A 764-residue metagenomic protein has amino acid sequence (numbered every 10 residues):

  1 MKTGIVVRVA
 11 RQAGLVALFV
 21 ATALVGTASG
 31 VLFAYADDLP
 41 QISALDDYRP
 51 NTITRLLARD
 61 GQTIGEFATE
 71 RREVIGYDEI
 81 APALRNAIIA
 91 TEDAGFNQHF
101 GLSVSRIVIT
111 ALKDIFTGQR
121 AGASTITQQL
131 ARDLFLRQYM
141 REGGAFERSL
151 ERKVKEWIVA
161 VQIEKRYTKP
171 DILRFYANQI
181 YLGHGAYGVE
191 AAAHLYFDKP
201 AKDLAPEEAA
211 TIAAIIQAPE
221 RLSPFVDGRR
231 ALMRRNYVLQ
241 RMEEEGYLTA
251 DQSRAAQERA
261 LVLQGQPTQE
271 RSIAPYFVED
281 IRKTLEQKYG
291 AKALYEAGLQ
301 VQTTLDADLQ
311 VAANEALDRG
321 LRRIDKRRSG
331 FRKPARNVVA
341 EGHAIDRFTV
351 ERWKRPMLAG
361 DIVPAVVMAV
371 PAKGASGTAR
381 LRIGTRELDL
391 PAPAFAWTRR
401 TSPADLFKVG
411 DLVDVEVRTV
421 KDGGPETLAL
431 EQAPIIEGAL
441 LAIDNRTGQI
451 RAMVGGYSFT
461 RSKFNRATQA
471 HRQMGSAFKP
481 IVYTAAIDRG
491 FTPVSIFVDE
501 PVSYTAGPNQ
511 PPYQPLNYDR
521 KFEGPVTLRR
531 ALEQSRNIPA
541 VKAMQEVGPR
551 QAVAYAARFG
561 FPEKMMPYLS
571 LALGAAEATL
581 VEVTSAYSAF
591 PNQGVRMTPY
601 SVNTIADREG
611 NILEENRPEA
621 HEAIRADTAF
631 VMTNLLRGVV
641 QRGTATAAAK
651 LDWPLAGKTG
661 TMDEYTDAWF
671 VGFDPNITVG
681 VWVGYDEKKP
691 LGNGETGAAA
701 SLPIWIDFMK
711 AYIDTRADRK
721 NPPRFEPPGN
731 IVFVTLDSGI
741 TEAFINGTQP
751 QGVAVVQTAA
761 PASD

Functional and structural regions predicted by a protein language model:
M1-L57, G95, I115, I324: N-terminal type II signal-anchor transmembrane helix that functions as the membrane-insertion/stop-transfer segment
K2-T3, V7, N51-I53, L57-T249 (+5 more regions): Peptidoglycan glycan-strand catalytic modules in the bacterial/periplasmic cell-wall system
I88, M242, A313, T447-G448 (+5 more regions): Active-site SXXK
N97-I107, Y187-E190, T249-Q252, E426 (+5 more regions): Short, well-structured active-site flanking segments
F116-M140, K202, Q269-E270, R446 (+3 more regions): Conserved catalytic neighborhood of penicillin-recognizing serine enzymes
T249-M357, L516, R520: Non-catalytic structural connector segments
T303, A307-R319, G342-G360, P364-A442 (+4 more regions): A penicillin-recognizing enzyme superfamily signal
Q510-N517, G548-S585, S601: Mid-domain, small-residue-enriched loop/turn segments at the edges of structured enzyme/sensor domains
